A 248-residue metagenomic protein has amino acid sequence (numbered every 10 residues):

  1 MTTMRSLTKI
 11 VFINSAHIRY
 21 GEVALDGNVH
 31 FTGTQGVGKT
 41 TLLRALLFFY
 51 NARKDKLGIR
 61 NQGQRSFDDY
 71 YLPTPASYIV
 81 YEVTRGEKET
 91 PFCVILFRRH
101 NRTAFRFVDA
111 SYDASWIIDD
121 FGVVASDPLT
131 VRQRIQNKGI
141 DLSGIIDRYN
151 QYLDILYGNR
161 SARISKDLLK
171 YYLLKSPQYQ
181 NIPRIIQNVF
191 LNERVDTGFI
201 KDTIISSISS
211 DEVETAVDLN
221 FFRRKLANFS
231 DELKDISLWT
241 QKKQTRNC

Functional and structural regions predicted by a protein language model:
M1-L129: Extreme N-terminal "head/tail" segments of very large remodeling/mechanoenzyme assemblies
I117-G144, R148: Replace "adjacent to P-loop NTPase cores in ATP/GTP-dependent enzymes" with "adjacent to NTP-binding cores
Q136-C248: Extended, Lys/Glu-rich alpha-helical coiled-coil stalks
